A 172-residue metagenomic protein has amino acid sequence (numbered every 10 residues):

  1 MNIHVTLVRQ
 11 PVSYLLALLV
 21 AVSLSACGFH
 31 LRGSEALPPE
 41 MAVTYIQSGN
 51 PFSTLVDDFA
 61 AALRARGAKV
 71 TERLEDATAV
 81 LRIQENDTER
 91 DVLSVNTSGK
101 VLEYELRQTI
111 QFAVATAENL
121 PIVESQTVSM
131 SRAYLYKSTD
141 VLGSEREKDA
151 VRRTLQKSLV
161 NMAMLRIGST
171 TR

Functional and structural regions predicted by a protein language model:
I3-L16: Bacterial N-terminal signal peptides that target proteins for export
V22-A26: C-terminal motif of bacterial Sec signal peptides marking the signal peptidase cleavage site
G28-L31: Bacterial signal peptide processing site
E40-Q47, D140-S144: Acidic/histidine-rich, surface-exposed loop or edge segments in extracytoplasmic proteins
A42-D87: N-terminal segment of the mature soluble domain
L63, G67, V114-E118, S138 (+1 more regions): Sec/Tat-exported extracytoplasmic proteins
D76, R82-T127, S131-R146: Surface-exposed short loop/turn segments
L142-R172: C-terminal/domain-edge helix-coil "capping" segments
